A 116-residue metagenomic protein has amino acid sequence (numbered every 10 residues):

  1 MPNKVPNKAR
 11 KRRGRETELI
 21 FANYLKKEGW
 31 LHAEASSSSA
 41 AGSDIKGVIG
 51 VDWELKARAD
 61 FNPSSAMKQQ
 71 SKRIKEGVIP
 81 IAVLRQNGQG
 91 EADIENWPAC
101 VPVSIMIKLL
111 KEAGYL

Functional and structural regions predicted by a protein language model:
M1-L116: Catalytic phosphate/metal-binding cores of nucleic-acid and nucleotide-processing enzymes, i.e., regions that mediate
